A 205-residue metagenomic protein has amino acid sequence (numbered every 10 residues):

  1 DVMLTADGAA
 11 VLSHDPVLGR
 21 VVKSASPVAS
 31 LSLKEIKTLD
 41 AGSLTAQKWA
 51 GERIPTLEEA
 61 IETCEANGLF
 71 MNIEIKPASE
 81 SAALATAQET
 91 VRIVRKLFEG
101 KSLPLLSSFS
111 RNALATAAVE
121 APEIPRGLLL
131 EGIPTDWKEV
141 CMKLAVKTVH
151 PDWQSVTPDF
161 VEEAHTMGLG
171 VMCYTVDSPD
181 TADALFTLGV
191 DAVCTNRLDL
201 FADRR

Functional and structural regions predicted by a protein language model:
V2, V11, I54, A60 (+5 more regions): Hydrophobic aliphatic residue packing
M3, D7, D15-P16, K76-A78 (+5 more regions): Active-site beta-loop-alpha junctions enriched in small/polar residues
T5-A10, L185: A glycine-centered beta-loop-beta connector
G8, Q88-E89, N112-A113, T135-W137 (+1 more regions): Short, flexible segments with low predicted structural confidence
V11, G19, E80, T135 (+1 more regions): Flexible, glycine-rich phosphate/dinucleotide-binding loops and adjacent beta-alpha linkers at cofactor/substrate
H14-L128, A145-K147, H165-M167: Metal-dependent phosphodiesterase/phospholipase catalytic core, i.e., the His/Asp/Glu-rich active-site region
Q47, G127-R205: C-terminal active-site rim and adjoining tail of enzyme catalytic domains
